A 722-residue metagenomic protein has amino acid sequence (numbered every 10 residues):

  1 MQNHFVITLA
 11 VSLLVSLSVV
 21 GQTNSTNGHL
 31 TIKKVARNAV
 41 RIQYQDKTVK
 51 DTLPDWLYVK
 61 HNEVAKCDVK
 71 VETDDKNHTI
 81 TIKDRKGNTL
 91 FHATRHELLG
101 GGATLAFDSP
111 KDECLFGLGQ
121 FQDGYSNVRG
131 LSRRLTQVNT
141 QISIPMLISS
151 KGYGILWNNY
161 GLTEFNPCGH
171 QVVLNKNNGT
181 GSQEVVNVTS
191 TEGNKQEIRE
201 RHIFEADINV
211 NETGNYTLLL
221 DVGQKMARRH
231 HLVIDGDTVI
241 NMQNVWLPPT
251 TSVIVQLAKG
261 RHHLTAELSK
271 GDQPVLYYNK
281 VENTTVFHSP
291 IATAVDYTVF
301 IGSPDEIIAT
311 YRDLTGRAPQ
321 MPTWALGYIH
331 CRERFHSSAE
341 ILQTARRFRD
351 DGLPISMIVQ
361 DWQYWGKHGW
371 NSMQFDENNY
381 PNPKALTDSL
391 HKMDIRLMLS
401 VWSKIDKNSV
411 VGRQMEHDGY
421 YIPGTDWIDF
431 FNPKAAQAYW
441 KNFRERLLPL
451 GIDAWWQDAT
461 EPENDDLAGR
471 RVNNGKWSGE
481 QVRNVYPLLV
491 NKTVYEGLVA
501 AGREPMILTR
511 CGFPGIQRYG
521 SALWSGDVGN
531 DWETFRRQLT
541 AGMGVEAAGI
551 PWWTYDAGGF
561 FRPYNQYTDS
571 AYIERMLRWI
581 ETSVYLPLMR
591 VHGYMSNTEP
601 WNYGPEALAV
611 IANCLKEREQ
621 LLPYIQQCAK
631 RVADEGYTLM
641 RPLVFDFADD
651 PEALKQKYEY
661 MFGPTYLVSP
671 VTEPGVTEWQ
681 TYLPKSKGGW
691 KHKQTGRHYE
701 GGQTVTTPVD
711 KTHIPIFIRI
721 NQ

Functional and structural regions predicted by a protein language model:
M1-I7: Bacterial N-terminal signal peptides that target proteins for export
T8-S16: Bacterial N-terminal signal peptides
V19-T23: Boundary at the C-terminal end of the N-terminal hydrophobic targeting segment
T26-H29, K33, R347, G352 (+4 more regions): Carbohydrate-binding surfaces of carbohydrate-active enzymes
K34-N38, D46: Residue-level recognition of beta-strand termini and adjacent short loop/turns
A39, T79, P145, G152-I155 (+25 more regions): Beta-sheet entry/capping signal
D46-T48, N62-D207, T213-Q320, R332-E333 (+4 more regions): Catalytic and substrate-binding clefts that recognize carbohydrates or anionic sugar/phosphate headgroups
N241, T251-V253, P274-L276, P354-I611 (+1 more regions): Aromatic- and carboxylate-enriched substrate-binding clefts and catalytic-loop regions of carbohydrate-active enzymes
